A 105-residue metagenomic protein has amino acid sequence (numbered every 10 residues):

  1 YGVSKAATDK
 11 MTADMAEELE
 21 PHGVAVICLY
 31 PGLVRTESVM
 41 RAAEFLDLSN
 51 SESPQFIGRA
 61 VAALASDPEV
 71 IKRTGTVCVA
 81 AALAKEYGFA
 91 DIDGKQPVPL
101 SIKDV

Functional and structural regions predicted by a protein language model:
Y1: Catalytic tyrosine of NAD(P)H-dependent dehydrogenase/reductases that use a Tyr as the general acid/base
S4: Active-site helix of classical SDR
A7, M11-M15, L19, L29: Hydrophobic alpha-helix immediately C-terminal to the catalytic Tyr-X-X-X-Lys motif of short-chain
A7-K10, R35, S53-F56, A60: Conserved cofactor-binding/catalytic machinery of classical short-chain dehydrogenase/reductase
D14-V24, P68-I71: Active-site-adjacent segment of SDR/Rossmann-fold oxidoreductases
V24, Y30-A43: Short beta-loop-alpha junction of Rossmann-like oxidoreductase domains
C28, D47-V105: C-terminal helical subdomain
